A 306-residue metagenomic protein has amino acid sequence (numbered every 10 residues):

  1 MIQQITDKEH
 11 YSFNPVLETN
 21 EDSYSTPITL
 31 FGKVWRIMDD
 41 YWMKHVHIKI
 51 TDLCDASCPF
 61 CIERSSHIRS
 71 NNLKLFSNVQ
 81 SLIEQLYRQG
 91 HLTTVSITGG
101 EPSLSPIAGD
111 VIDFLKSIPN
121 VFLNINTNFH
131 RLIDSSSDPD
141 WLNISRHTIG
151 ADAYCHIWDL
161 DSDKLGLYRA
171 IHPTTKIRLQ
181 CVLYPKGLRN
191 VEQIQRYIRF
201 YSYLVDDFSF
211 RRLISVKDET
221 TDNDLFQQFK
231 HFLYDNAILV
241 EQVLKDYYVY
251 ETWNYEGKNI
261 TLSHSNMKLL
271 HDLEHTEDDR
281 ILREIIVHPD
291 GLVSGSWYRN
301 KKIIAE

Functional and structural regions predicted by a protein language model:
M1-D39, H271-E306: Flexible mid-to-C-terminal extensions adjoining Fe-S/redox cofactors in radical SAM and related proteins
P15-N78, Q89: Canonical Radical SAM [4Fe-4S] cluster-binding loop centered on the CxxxCxxC motif and its immediate flanking residues
H45, E63-F76, G90-S105, I118-L132 (+3 more regions): Core AdoMet radical
N78-I83, I133-D134, R189-R199: Short, acidic/polar
Y87, G109-P119, Y168-T175: Surface-exposed amphipathic alpha-helices with a cationic face
P106-A108, E219: Active-site-adjacent beta->alpha loops and helix N-cap segments on the catalytic face of soluble alpha/beta enzymes
D152-D163, R169-E277, P289, S294 (+2 more regions): Radical SAM enzyme [4Fe-4S]-AdoMet core and its adjacent flexible, acidic and glycine-rich loops/tails across
